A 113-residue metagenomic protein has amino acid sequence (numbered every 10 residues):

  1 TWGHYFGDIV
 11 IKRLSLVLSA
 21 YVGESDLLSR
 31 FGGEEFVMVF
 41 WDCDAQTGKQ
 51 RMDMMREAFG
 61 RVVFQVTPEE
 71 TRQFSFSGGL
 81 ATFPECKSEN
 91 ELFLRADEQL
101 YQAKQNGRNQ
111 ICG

Functional and structural regions predicted by a protein language model:
T1-Y5, L18, V22, E35 (+1 more regions): Active-site loop/short helix in cyclic nucleotide turnover domains
H4, K49, D53, T82-C112: Catalytic-core segments of nucleotide cyclases and related cyclic-nucleotide turnover enzymes
G7, I11: Short, conserved glycine- and acidic-residue-centered signature motifs in active-site or ligand-binding loops
S15-L16, T47-Q65: Alpha-helical scaffold within the catalytic cores of cyclic-nucleotide enzymes
A20-S25, E57-E70, L100-Q102: Short catalytic/binding micro-motifs of nucleotide second-messenger systems
L27-R30: A short pre-motif secondary-structure segment
V39-G48, T67-T71, F76-L92: Catalytic strand-loop-helix junctions within cyclic-nucleotide turnover domains
